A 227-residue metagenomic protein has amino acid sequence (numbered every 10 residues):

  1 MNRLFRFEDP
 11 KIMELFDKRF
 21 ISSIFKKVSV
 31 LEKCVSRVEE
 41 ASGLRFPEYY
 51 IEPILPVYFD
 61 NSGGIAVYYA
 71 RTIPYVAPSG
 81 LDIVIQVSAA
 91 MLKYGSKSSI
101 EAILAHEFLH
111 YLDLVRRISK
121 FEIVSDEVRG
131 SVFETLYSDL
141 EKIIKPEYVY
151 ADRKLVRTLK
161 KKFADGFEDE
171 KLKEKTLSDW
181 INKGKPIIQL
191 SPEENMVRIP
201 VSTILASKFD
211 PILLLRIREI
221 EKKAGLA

Functional and structural regions predicted by a protein language model:
L4, R153-A227: Pan-zinc metallopeptidase signature
F5-R19: Acidic/histidine-rich, surface-exposed loop or edge segments in extracytoplasmic proteins
F16-V30, D126: A short, highly charged nucleic-acid-interacting micro-segment common to nuclease and nuclease-linked defense proteins
I24-P47: Zn2+-dependent metallopeptidase catalytic core
Y49-Y58: Long, charged, glycine-rich C-terminal linkers/tails
Y58-S98, Y111-V115: Active-site scaffold of zinc-dependent metalloenzymes
S99-E107: Short alpha-helical catalytic segment bearing the HExxH-like zincin motif of zinc-dependent metalloproteases
R116-E168: Post-HExxH zinc-binding segment in Zn-dependent metallohydrolases
